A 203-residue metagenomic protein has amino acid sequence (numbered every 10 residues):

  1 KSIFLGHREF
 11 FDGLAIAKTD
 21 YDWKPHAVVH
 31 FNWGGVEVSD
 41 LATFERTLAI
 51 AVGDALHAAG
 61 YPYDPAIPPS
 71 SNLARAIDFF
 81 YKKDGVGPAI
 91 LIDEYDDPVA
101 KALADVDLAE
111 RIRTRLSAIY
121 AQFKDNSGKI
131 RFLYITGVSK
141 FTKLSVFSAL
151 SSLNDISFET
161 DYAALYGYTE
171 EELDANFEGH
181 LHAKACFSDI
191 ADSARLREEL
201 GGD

Functional and structural regions predicted by a protein language model:
K1-D203: Phosphate-binding site recognition
